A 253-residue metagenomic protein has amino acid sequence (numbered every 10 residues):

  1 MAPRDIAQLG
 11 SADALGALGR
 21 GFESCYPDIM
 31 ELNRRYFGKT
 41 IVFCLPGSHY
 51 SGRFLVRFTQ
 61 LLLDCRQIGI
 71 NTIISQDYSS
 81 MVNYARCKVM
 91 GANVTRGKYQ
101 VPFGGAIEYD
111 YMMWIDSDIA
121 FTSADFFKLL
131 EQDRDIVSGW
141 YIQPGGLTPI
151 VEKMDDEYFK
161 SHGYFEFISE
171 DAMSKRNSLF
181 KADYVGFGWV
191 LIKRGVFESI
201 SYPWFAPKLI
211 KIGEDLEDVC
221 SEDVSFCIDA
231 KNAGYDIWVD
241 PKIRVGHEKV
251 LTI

Functional and structural regions predicted by a protein language model:
M1-P3, Q8, G21: Short, positively charged low-complexity motifs
M30-M81: N-proximal low-complexity "stem/linker" segments adjacent to membrane-targeting elements
N71, D118, D135, D236 (+1 more regions): Residue-level detector of anion-binding/catalytic polar loops
V82-G105, I228: Short, conserved alpha-helix that lines the donor NDP-sugar binding/gating region of sugar-transfer enzymes
M90, T122-L209: Conserved catalytic core of nucleotide-sugar-dependent glycosyltransferases
K98-A120: Short beta-strand-to-loop acidic/aromatic patch adjacent to the donor-nucleotide binding site
K181, R194, S199-A206, K211-H247 (+1 more regions): Catalytic donor-sugar/metal-binding loop of nucleotide-sugar-dependent glycosyltransferases
